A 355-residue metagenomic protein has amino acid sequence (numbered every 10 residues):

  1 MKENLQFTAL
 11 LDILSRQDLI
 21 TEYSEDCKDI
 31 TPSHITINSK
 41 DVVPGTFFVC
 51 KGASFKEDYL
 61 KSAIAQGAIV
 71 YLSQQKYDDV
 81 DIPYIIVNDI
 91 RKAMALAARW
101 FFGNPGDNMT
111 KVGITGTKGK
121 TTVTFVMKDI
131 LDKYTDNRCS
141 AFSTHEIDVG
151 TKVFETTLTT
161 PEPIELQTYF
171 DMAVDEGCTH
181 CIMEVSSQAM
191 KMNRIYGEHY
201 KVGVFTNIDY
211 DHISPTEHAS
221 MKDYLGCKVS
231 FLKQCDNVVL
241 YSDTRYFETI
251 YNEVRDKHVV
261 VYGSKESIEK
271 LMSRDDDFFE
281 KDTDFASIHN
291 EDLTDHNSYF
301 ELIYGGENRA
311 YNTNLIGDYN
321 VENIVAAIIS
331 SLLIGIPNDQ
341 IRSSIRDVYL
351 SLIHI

Functional and structural regions predicted by a protein language model:
M1-L96, W100, K233, N308 (+5 more regions): N-terminal leader/targeting and accessory segments in enzymes
V42, Q75-Y84, D148-G150, N193-H199 (+1 more regions): Short loop/helix-cap segments at secondary-structure boundaries that form the rim of catalytic
T46, A63, A97, I114 (+7 more regions): Residue-level signal for inorganic ion chemistry
Y77-V80, E176, V204-H354: Acidic, Mg2+-coordinating active-site environments of NTP-dependent enzymes
R99-H145, K152: Walker A (P-loop) phosphate-binding motif
H145-E162: P-loop NTPase switch/communication element
H180-Q188: Switch II (G3) loop of P-loop NTPases
